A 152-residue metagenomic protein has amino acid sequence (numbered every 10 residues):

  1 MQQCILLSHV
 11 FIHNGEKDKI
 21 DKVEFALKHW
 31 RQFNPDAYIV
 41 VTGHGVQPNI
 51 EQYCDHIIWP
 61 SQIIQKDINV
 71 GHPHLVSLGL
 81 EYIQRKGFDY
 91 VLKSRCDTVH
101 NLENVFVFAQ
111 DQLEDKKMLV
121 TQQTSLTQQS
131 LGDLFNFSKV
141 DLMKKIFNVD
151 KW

Functional and structural regions predicted by a protein language model:
M1-E24: N-proximal low-complexity "stem/linker" segments adjacent to membrane-targeting elements
Q2-S8, W30, Y38-V41: Hydrophobic targeting segments
G15-K19, V46-E51, V105-F106: Short, charged/polar "capping" segments at the starts of alpha-helices and the immediately preceding loops
K22-A37: Short, acidic, metal-binding catalytic loop of nucleotide-sugar glycosyltransferases
P35-G45, L119-V120: Short, hydrophobic beta-strand segments that form beta-sheet elements in well-ordered domains
V41-G87: Active-site-proximal specificity loops/subdomain of glycosyltransferases
N69-H72, V99-W152: Conserved catalytic core of nucleotide-sugar-dependent glycosyltransferases
F88-N101: Short beta-strand-to-loop acidic/aromatic patch adjacent to the donor-nucleotide binding site
